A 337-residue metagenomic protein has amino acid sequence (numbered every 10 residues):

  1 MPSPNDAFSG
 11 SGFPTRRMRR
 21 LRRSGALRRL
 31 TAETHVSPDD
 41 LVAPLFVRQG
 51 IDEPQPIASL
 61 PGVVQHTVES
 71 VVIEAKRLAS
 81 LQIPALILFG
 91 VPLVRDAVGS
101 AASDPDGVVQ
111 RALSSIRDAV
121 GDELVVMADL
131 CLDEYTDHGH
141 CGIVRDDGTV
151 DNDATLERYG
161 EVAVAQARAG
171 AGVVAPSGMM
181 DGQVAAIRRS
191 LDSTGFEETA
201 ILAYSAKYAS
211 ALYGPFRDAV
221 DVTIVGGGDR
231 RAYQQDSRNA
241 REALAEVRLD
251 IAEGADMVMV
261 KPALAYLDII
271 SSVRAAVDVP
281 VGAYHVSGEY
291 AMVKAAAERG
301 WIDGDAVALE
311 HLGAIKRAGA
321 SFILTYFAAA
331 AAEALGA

Functional and structural regions predicted by a protein language model:
P2-F8, G12, S24, S37-V42 (+1 more regions): Alpha/beta enzyme core
R19, A26-L27: Acidic, Ser/Thr/Pro-rich intrinsically disordered transcriptional activation regions
R23, T31-T34: N-terminal leader/domain-start detector
